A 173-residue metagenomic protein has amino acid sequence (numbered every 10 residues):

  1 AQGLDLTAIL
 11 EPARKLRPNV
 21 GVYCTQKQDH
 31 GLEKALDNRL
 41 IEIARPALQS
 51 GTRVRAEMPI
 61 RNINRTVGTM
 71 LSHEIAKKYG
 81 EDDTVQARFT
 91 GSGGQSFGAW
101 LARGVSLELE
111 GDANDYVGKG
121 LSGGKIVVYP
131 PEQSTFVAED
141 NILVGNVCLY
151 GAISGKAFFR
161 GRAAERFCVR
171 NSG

Functional and structural regions predicted by a protein language model:
G3-G173: Long, distal/terminal scaffolding or interaction modules with repetitive or compositionally biased sequence
